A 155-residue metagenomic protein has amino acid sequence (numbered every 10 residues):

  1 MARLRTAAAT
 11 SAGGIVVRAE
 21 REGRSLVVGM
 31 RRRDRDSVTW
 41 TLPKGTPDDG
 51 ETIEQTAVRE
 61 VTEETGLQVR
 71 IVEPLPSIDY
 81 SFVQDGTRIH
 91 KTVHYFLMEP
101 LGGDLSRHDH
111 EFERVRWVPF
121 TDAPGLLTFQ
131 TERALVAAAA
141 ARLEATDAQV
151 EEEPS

Functional and structural regions predicted by a protein language model:
M1-L42: N-terminal strand-loop-strand
T10-A12, K91-H94, E113: Change "...and in nucleic-acid phosphodiester-cleaving endonucleases..." to "...and in nucleic-acid processing enzymes
I15, V28, Y95-L97, W117: Conserved hydrophobic/aromatic beta-strand scaffold that supports enzyme active sites
T41, H90, W117: Short aromatic/basic micro-patch
L42-L75: The catalytic Nudix box helix
T62, G66-G103: Active-site segment of metal-dependent pyrophosphate-handling enzymes, primarily the Nudix hydrolase catalytic core
E99, D104-A139: NUDIX/MutT-family hydrolases
V136, R142-S155: Short, charged, intrinsically disordered terminal tails
